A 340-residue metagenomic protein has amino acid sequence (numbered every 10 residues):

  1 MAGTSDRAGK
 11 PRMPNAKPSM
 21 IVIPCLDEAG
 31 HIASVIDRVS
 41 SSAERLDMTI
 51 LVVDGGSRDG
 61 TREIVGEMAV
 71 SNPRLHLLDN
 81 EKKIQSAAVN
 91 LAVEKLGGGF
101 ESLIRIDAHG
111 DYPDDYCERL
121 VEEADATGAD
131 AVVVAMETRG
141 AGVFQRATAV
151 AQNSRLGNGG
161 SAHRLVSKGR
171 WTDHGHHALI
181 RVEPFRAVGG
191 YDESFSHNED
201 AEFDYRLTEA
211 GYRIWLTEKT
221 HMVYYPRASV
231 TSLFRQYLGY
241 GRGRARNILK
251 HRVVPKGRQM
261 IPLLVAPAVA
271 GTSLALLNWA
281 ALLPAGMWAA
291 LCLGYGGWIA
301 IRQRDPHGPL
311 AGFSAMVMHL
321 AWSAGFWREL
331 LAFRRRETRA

Functional and structural regions predicted by a protein language model:
D37-D47: Short, acidic, metal-binding catalytic loop of nucleotide-sugar glycosyltransferases
D54-E63, K82, G110-P113: A conserved acidic beta->alpha catalytic loop
D79-G98, R119: Glycine-rich, basic loop-to-helix element that forms the pyrophosphate-binding segment of sugar-nucleotide handling
F100-D111: Short beta-strand-to-loop acidic/aromatic patch adjacent to the donor-nucleotide binding site
D114-R146: Conserved donor NDP-sugar-binding/catalytic core segment of glycosyltransferases
A124, D192-P255: Catalytic donor/gating beta->alpha subdomain of glycosyltransferases that bind UDP-sugars
V134-G140, T148-H177, K250: Short, flexible, basic/aromatic active-site loop/helix in glycosyltransferases
L264-R336: Membrane-embedded multi-pass helical conduit in multi-pass membrane proteins, especially envelope-biosynthetic
